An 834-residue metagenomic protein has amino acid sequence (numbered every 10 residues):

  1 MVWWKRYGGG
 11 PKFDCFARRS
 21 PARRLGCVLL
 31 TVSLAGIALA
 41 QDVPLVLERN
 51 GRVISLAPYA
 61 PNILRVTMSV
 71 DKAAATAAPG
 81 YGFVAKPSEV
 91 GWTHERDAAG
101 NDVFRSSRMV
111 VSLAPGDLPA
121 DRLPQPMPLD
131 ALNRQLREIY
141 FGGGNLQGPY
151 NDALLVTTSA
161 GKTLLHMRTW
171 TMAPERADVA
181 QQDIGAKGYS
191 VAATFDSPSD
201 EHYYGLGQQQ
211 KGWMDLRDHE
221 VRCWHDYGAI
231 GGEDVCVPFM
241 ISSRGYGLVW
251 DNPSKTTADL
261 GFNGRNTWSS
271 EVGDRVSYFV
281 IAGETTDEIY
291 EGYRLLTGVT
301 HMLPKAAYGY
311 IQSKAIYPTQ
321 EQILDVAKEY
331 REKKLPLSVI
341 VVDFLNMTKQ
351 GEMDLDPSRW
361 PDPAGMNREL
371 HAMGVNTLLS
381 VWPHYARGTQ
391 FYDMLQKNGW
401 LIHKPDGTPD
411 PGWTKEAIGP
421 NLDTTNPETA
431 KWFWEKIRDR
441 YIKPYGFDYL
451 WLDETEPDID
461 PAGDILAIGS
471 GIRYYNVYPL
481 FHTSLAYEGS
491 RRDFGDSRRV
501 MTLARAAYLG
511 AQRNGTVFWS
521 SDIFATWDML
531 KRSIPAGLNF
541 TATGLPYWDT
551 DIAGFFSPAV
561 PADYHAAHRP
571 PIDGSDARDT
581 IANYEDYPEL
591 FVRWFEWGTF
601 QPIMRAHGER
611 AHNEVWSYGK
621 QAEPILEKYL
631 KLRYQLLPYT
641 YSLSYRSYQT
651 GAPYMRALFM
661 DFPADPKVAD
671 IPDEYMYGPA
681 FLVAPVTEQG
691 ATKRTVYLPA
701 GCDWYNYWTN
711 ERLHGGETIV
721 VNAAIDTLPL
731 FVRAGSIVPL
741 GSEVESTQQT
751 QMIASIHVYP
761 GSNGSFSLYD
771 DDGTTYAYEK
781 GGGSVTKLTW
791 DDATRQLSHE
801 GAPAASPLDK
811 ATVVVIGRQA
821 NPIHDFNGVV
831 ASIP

Functional and structural regions predicted by a protein language model:
V2-A17, A40-A306, S313-A315, Q320-Q322 (+10 more regions): N-terminal accessory segment at the very beginning of proteins
D14-C27: Bacterial N-terminal signal peptides that target proteins for export
R24-G36: Bacterial N-terminal signal peptides
L129, A153-T727, R733: Catalytic-domain carbohydrate-binding cleft regions of carbohydrate-active enzymes
